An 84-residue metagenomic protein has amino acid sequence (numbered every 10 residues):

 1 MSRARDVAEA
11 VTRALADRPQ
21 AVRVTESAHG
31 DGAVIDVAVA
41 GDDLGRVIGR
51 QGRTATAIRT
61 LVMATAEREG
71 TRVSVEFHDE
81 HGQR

Functional and structural regions predicted by a protein language model:
M1-L44, T56-R84: RNA-contacting regions in translation and RNA-metabolism proteins, encompassing KH/S1 modules where present
I48-G52: Glycine-centered tight-turn and secondary-structure capping sites
